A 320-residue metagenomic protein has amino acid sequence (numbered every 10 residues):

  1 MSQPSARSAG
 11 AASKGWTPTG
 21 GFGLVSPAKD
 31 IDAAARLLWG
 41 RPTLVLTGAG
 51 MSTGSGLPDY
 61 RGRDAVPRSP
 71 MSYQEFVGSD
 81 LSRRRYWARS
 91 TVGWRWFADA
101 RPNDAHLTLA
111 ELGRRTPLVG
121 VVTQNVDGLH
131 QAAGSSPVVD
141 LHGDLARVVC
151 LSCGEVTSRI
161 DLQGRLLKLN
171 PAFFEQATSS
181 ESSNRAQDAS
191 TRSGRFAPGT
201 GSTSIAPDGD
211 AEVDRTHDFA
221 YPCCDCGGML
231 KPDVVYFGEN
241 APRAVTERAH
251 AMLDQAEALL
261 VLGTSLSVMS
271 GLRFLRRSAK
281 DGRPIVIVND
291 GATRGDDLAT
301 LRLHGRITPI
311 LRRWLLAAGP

Functional and structural regions predicted by a protein language model:
M1-P320: Conserved catalytic core of sirtuin-type NAD+-dependent deacylases
